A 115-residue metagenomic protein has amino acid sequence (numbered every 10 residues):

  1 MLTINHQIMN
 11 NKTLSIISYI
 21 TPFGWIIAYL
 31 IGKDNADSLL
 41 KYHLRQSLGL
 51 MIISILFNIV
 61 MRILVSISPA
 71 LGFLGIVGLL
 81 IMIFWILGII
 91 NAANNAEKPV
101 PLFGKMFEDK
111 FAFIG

Functional and structural regions predicted by a protein language model:
M1-N10, G104-G115: Low-complexity, intrinsically disordered extramembrane tails and loops of integral membrane proteins
N5-I8, V77, N94: A general boundary/transition motif marking the beginning of the first structured unit of a protein
N11-L14, G24, D37, V100: Alpha-helical membrane and juxtamembrane elements of multi-pass inner-membrane transport and channel proteins
T13-A28, Q46-G88: Hydrophobic alpha-helical transmembrane segments in multi-pass membrane proteins
F23-D37, A93: Juxtamembrane interface at the ends
N35-I53, N94, K98-V100: Amphipathic, cytosolic membrane-interfacial segments at TM-TM junctions
I86-D109: C-terminal structural segments of small proteins and small subunits
